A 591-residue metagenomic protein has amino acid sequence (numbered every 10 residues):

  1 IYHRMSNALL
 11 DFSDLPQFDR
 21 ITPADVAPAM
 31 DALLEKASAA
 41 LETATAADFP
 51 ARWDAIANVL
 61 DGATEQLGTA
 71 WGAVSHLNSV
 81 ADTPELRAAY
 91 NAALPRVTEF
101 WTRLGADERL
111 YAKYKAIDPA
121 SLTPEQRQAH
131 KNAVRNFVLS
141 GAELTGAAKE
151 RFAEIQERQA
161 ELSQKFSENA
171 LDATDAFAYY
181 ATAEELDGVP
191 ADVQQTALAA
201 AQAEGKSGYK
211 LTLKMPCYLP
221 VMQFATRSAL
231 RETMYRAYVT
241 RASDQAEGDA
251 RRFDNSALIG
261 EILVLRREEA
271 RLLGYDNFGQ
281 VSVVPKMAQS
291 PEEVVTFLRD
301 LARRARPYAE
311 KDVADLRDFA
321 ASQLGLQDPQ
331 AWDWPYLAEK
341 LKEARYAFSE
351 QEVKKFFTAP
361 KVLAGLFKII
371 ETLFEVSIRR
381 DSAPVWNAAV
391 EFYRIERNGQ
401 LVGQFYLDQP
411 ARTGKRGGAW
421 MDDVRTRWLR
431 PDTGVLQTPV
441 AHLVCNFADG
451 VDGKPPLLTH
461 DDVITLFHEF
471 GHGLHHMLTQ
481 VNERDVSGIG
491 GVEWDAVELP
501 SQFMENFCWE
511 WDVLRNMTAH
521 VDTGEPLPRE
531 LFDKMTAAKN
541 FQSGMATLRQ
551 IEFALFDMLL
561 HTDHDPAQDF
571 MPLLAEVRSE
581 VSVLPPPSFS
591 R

Functional and structural regions predicted by a protein language model:
Y2-P190: N-terminal helix-rich structural modules
L10-D25, A73-A93, K115-E154, T212-A257 (+5 more regions): Short His/Asp/Glu-rich catalytic/ion-coordination signatures at enzyme active sites or charged loops
V26, T145, G274, I370 (+3 more regions): Divalent metal-coordination and catalytic microenvironments
A129, E161-Q164, E168, A173-T212 (+6 more regions): Active-site-proximal, well-structured secondary-structure segments within enzyme catalytic domains
Y275-D276, G471-R484: Catalytic Zn2+-binding segment of zinc metalloproteases
A448-F467: Short pre-active-site segment immediately N-terminal to the catalytic Zn-binding motif
D461-M477, S501: Active-site recognition of the HExxH zinc-binding catalytic motif
T479-F503: The catalytic-center signature of Zn2+-dependent metalloproteases
